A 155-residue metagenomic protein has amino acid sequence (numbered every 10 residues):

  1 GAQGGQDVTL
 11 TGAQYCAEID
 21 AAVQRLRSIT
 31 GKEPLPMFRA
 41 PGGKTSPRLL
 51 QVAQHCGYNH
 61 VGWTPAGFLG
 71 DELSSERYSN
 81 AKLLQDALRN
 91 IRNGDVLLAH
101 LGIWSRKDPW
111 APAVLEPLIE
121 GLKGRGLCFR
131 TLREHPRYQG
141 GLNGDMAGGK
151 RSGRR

Functional and structural regions predicted by a protein language model:
G1-S79, L88-W104: Metal-dependent polysaccharide deacetylase catalytic core of the NodB/CE4 family, i.e., the active-site-bearing domain
N80-R92, K150-R155: A polyampholytic, Gly/Pro-enriched intrinsically disordered region
K107-R155: C-terminal domain-boundary segment and adjacent tail
